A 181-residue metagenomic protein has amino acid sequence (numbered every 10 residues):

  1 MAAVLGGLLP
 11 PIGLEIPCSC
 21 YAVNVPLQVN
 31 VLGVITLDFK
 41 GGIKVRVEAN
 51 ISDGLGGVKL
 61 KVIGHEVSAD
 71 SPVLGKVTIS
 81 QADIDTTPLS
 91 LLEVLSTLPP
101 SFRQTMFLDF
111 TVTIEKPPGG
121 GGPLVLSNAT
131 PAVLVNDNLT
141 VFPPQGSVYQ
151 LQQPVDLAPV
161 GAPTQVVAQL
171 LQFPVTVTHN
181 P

Functional and structural regions predicted by a protein language model:
M1-P181: Extracytosolic secretory-pathway proteins
